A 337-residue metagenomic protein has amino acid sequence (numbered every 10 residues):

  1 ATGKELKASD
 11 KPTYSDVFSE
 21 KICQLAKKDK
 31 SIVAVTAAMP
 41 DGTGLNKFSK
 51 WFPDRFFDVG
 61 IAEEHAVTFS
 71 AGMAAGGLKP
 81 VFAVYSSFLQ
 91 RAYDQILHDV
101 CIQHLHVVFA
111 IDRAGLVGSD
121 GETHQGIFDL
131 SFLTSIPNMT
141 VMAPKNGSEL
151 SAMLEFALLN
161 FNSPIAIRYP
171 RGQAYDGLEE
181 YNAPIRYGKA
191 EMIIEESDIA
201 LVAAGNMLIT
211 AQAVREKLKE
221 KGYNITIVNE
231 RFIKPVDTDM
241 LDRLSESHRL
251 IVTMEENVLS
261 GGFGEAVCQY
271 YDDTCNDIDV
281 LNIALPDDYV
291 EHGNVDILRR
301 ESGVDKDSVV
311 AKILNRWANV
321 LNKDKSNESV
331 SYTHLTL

Functional and structural regions predicted by a protein language model:
A1-K21, K27-K50, D58, E64-V67 (+5 more regions): Thiamine diphosphate
L78-F88: Glycine-rich phosphate/pyrophosphate-binding loops and their adjacent beta-strand/loop elements at enzyme active sites
Q90-D94: Glycine-rich anion/phosphate-binding loops
A143-L158: Conserved glycine-bearing catalytic or ligand-binding loops at nucleotide- and phosphate-handling centers of large
Y332-L337: Conserved small/polar residues in nucleotide/adenosyl-binding loops
